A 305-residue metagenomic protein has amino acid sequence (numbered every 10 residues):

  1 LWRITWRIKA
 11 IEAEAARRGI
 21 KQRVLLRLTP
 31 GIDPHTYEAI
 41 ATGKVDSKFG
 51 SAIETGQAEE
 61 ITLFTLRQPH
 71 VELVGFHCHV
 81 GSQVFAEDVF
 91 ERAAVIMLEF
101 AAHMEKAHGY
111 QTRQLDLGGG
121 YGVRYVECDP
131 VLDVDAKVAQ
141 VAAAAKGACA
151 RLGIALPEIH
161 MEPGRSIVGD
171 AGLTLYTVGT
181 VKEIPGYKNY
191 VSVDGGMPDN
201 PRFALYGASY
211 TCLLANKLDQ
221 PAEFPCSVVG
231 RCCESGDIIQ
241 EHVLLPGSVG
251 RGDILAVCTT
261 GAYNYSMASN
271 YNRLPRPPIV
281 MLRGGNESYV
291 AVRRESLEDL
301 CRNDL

Functional and structural regions predicted by a protein language model:
L1-Q114, V123, A144, C149: Active-site-proximal beta-alpha core segment in soluble small-molecule metabolic enzymes
W6, I53-G56, E60, D88 (+10 more regions): Conserved active-site and cofactor/substrate-binding residues in soluble primary-metabolism enzymes
R7, I96, F100, E105-H108 (+1 more regions): Glycine-rich phosphate/ribose-binding loops and adjacent secondary-structure elements that form binding surfaces
I11, L26, F76, L117 (+3 more regions): Conserved, mostly hydrophobic/aromatic
A16-I20, A41-G43, T65, H70 (+8 more regions): Solvent-exposed alpha-helices and their adjacent loops that cap or buttress functional pockets in soluble metabolic
L28-I32, V80-V84, G119-V123, R165-I167 (+3 more regions): Glycine-rich beta-alpha junction loops
Q140, K146, I154-L305: Charged (often Lys/Glu-rich) extended helix/loop segments that serve as interaction or gating elements
